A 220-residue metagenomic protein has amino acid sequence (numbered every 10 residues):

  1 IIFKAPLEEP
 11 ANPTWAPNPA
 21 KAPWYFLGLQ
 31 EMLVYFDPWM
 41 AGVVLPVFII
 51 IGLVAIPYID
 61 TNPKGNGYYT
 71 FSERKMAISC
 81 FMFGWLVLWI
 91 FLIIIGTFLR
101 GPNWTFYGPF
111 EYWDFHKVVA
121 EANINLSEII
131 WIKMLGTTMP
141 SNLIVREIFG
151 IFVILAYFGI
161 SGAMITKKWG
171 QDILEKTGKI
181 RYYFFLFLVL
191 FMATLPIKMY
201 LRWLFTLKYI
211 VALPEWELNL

Functional and structural regions predicted by a protein language model:
I1-N66, T70-L220: Hydrophobic cores of alpha-helical transmembrane segments in multi-pass integral membrane proteins
